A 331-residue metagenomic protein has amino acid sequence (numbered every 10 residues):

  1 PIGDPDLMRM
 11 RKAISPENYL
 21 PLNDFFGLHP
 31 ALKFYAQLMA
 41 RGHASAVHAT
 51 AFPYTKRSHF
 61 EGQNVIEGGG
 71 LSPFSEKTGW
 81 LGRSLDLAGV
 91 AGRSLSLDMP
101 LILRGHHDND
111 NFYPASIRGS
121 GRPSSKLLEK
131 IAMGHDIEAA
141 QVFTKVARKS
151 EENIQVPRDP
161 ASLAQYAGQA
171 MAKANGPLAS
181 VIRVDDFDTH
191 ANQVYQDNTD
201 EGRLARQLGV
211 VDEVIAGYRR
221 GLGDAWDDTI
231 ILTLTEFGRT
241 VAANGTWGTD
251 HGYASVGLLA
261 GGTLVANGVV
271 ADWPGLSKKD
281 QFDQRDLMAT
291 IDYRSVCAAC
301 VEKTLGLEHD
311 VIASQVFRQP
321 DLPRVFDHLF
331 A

Functional and structural regions predicted by a protein language model:
P1-P30, F34, M39-G42: Intrinsic-disorder/low-complexity recognition with aromatic hotspots
M8-P21, F60-V65, A147-E151, D188 (+1 more regions): Acidic/histidine-rich, surface-exposed loop or edge segments in extracytoplasmic proteins
A44-K149: A contiguous, mid-domain pocket- or channel-lining segment that forms the substrate-recognition surface
S45-H48, R93-S96, A179-R183, I230-T233 (+1 more regions): Structural recognition of the beta-strand scaffold that forms the well-ordered cores of secreted hydrolase catalytic
A51-T55, M99-R104, D186-T189, F237-T240 (+1 more regions): Solvent-exposed loop/turn segments at secondary-structure junctions within structured extracellular/periplasmic domains
G121-G221: Anion-binding catalytic surfaces of enzymes that hydrolyze or transfer phosphate/sulfate esters
Y195-R294, A299: Extended C-terminal subregions enriched in glycine
F282-A331: Long, Lys/Arg- and hydrophobic-enriched amphipathic alpha-helices
